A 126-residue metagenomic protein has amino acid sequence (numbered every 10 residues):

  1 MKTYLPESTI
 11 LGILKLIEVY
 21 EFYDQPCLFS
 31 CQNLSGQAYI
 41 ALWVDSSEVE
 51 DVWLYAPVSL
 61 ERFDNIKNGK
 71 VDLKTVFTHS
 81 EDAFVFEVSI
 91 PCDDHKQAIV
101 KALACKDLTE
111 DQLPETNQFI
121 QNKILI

Functional and structural regions predicted by a protein language model:
Y4-L11, K15, T116: Cysteine-dependent deubiquitinase/ubiquitin-like isopeptidase catalytic cores across multiple families
I10-S46: Amphipathic, interaction-prone secondary-structure segments
Q37-D64: Short, surface-exposed terminal/edge motifs of secreted or surface/virion proteins that either
L54-I126: Low-complexity intrinsically disordered segments
